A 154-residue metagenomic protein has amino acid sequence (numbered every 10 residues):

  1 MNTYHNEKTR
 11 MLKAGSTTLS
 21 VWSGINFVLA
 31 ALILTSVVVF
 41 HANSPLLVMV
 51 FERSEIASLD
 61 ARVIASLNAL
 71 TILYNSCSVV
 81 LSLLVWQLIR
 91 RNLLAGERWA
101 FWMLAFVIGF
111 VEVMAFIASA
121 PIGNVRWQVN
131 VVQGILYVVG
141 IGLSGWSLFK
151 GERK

Functional and structural regions predicted by a protein language model:
N2-K154: Topology signature of small-to-medium multi-pass alpha-helical membrane proteins
